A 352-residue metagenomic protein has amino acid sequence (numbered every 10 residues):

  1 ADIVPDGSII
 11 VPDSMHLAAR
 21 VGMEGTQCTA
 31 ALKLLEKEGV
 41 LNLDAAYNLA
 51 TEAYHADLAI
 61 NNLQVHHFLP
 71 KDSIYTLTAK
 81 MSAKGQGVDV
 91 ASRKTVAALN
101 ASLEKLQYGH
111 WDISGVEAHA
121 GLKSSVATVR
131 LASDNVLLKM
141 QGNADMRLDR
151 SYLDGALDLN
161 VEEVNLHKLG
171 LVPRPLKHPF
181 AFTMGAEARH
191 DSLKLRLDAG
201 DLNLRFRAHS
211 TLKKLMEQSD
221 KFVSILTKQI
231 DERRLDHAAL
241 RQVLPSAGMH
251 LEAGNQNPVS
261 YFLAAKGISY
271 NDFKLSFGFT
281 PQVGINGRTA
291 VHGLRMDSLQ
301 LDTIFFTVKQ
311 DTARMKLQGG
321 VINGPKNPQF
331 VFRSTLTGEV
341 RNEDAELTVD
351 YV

Functional and structural regions predicted by a protein language model:
A1-V352: Membrane-proximal interfacial segments on either side of biological membranes
